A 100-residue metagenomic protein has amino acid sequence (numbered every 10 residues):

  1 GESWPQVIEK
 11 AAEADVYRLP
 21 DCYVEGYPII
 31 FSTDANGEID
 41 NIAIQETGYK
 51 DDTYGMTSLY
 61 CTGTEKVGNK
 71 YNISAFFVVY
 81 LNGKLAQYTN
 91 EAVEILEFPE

Functional and structural regions predicted by a protein language model:
G1-E100: Ser/Thr/Gly/Pro-rich, low-complexity flexible regions
